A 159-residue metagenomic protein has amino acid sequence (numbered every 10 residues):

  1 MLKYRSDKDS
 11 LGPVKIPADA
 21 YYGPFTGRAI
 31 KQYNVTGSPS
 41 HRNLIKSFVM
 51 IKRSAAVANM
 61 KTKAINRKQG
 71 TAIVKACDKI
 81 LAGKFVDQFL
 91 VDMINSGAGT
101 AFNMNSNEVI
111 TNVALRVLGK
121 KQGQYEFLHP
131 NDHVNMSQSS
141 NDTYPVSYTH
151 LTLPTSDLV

Functional and structural regions predicted by a protein language model:
M1-M93, N105-V109: Generic N-terminal targeting/processing segments that precede catalytic cores or assembly contacts
S38-S54, L118-N135: Short, conserved aromatic-histidine micro-motifs
M93, V117-G119, N141-T143: Cytosolic, long alpha-helical scaffolding segments
N103-L115, G119: A generic, well-ordered mixed alpha/beta core segment in the N-terminal half of proteins
P130-S140, P145-V146: Mobile "lid/hinge" segments at catalytic clefts and subdomain interfaces of large enzymes
T149-T155: Conserved small/polar residues in nucleotide/adenosyl-binding loops
D157-V159: Acidic, Ala/Val/Gly-enriched low-complexity intrinsically disordered segments
